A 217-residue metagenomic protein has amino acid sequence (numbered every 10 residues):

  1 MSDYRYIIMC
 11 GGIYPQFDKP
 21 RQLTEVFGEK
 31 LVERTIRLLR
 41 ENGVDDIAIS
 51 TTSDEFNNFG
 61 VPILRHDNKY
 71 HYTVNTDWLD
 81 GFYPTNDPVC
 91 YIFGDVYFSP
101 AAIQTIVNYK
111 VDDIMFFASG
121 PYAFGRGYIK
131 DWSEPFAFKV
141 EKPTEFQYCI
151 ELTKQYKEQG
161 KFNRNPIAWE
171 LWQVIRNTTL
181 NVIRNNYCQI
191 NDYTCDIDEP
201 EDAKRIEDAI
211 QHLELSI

Functional and structural regions predicted by a protein language model:
M1-S2, V61-P62, W169-I217: Left-handed beta-helix
S2-F56: N-terminal glycine-rich phosphate-binding loop and ensuing alpha1 helix
I13-P15, L38, E55, V96-Q104 (+1 more regions): Short acidic, S/G/P-rich loop/turn micro-motifs used as interaction or catalytic elements
D46-T52, C90, M115-F117: Short, hydrophobic beta-strand segments that form beta-sheet elements in well-ordered domains
F56-I92, Y97-A101: Short phosphate-binding loop-to-helix
N68-T76, Y122-G125, Y193-C195: A short acidic, often aromatic-flanked loop/helix-cap motif at beta-alpha or helix-coil junctions that lines enzyme
F98-N191: Conserved core of the sugar-phosphate nucleotidyltransferase
